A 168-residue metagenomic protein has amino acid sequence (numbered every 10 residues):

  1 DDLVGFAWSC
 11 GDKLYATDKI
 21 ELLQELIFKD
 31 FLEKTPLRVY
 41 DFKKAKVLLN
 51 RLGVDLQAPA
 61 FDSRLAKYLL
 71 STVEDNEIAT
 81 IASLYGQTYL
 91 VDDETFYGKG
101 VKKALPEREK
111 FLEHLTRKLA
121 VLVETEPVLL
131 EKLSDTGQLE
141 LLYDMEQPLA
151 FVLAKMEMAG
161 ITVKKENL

Functional and structural regions predicted by a protein language model:
D1-Y85: Conserved RNase H-like, two-metal-ion catalytic cores of nucleic-acid enzymes
D12, Q87, K99-V101: Intrinsically disordered, low-complexity regions
L52, Y85-G86, T136, A159: Residues at alpha-helix termini
Q57, F96-L168: Mixed-charge, glycine-rich, non-catalytic linkers/tails in nucleic-acid processing enzymes
T88-D93: Proline-centered turn/helix-capping motifs that create local helix->coil transitions or kinks
